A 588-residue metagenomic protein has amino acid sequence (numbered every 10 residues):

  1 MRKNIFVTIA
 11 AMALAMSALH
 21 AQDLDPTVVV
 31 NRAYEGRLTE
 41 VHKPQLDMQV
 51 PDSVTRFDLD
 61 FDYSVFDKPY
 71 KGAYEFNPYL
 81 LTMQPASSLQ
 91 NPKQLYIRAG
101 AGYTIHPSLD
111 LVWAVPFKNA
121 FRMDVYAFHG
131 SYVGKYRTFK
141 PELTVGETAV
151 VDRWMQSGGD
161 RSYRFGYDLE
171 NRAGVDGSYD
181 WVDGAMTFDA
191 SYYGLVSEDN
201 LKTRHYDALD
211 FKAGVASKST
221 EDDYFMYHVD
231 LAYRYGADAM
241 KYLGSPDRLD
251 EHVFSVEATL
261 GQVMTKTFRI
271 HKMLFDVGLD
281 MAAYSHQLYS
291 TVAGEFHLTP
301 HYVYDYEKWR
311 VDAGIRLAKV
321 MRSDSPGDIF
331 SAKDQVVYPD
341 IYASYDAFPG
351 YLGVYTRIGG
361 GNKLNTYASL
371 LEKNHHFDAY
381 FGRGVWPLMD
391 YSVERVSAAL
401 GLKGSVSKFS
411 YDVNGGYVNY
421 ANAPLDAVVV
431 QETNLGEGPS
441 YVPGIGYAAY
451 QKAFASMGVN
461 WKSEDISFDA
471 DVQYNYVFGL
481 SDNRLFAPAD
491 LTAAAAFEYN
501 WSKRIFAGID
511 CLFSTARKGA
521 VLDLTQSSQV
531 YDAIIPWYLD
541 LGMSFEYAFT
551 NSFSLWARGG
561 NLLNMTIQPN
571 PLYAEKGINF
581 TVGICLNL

Functional and structural regions predicted by a protein language model:
F76-L81, S88-I97, A101-F139, Y167-A173 (+1 more regions): Outer-membrane beta-barrel translocator/receptor signature
P92, R310, M321-L588: Exposed, low-structure sequence patches enriched in small/polar residues
R98-D110, F117, Y167-L169, N200-T203 (+5 more regions): Solvent-exposed loop/turn segments connecting transmembrane beta-strands in outer-membrane beta-barrel proteins
A99-A101, V125-H129, F188-G194, V229-A237 (+8 more regions): Transmembrane beta-barrel strands of outer-membrane/channel proteins
L111-V115, V125, V175-Y179, F211-S219 (+13 more regions): Residues on the lipid-exposed face of transmembrane beta-strands in outer-membrane beta-barrel proteins
F117-R137, I270-Y284, T291-P326, K462-Y476: Surface-exposed extracellular loop regions of Gram-negative outer-membrane beta-barrel proteins
S131-Y136, Y193-D199, A232-G244, T265 (+7 more regions): Sequence/structural signature of outer-membrane beta-barrel proteins
K135, F139, S157-G174, S178 (+4 more regions): Flexible loop and strand-edge segments within Gram-negative outer membrane beta-barrel domains
